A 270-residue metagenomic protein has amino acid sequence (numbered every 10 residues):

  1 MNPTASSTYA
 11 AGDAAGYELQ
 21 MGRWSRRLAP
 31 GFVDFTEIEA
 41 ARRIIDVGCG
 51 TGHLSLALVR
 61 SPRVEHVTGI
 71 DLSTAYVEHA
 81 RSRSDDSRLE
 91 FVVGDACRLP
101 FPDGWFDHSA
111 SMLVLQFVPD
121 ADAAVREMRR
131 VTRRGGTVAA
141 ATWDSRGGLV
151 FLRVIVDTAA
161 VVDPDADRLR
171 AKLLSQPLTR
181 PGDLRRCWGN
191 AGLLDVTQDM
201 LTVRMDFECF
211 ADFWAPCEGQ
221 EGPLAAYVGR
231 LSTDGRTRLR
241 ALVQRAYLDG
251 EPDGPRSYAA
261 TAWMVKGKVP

Functional and structural regions predicted by a protein language model:
P3-S6, A10, W24, T51-H53 (+1 more regions): Conserved Class I S-adenosyl-L-methionine
A11-G22: Class I SAM-dependent methyltransferase Rossmann-like catalytic core, especially the SAM/SAH-binding loop
R23-R42, A57: Conserved alpha-helix/loop element of class I SAM-dependent methyltransferases that forms part of the SAM/SAH-binding
T36-I38, P62, S84, T132: A generic alpha-to-beta junction signature in SAM-dependent methyltransferases
R43-L99, A123: Class I SAM-dependent methyltransferase SAM/SAH-binding core
C97-H108: A short acidic, Gly/Pro-enriched loop at the edge of an enzyme's catalytic core that lines a small-molecule cofactor
D107-A121, D144: A short SAM/SAH-binding and catalytic strip from SAM-dependent methyltransferases
D122, R129, R133-E208: Conserved catalytic/acceptor-binding region of the Class I
